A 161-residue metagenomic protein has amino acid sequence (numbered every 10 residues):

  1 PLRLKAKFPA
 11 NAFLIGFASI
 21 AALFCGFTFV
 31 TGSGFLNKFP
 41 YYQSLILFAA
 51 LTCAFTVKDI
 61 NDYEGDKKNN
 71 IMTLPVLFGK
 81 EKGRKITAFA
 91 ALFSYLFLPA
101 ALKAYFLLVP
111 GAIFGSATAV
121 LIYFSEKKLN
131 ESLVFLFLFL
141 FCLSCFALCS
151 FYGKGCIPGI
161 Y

Functional and structural regions predicted by a protein language model:
P1-Y161: Multi-pass alpha-helical membrane architecture of UbiA-family and related isoprenoid/lipid prenyltransferases
